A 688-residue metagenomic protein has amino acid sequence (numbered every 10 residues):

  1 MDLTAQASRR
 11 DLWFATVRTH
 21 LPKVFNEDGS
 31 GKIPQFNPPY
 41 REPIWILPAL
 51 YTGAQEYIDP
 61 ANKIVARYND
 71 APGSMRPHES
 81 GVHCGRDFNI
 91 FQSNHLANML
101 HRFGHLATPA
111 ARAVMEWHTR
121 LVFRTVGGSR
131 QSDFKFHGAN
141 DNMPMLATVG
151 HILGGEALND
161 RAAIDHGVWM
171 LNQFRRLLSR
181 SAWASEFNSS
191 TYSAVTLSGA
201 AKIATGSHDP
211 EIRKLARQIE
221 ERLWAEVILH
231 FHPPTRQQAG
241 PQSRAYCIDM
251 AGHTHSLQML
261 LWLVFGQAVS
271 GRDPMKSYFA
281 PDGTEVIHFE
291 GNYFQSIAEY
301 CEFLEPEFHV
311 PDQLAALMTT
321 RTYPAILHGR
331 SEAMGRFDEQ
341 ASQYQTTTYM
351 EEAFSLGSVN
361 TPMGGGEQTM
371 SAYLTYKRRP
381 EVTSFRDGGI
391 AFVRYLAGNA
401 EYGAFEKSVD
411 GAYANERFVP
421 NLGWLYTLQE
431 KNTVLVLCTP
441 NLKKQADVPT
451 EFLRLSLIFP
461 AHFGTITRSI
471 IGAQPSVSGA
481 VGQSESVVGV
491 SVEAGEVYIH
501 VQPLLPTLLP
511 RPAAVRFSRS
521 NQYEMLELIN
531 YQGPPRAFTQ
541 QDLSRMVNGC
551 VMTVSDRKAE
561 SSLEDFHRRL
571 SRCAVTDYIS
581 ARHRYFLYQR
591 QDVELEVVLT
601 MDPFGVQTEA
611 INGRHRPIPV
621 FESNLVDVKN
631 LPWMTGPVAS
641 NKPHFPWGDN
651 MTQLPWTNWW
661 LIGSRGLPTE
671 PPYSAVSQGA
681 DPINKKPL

Functional and structural regions predicted by a protein language model:
M1-D133, G271-L688: Ser/Thr/Asn(+Pro)-rich, low-complexity disordered segments
D87, F91-N98, R112-Y323: Extracellular polysaccharide-recognition and catalytic grooves
